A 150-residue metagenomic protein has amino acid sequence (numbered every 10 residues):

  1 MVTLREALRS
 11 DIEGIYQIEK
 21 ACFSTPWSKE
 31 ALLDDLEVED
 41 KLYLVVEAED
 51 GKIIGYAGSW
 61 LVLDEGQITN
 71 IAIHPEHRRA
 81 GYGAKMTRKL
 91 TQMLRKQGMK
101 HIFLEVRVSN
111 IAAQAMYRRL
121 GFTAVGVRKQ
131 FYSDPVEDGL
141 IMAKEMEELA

Functional and structural regions predicted by a protein language model:
V2-T3: Extreme N-terminal starter segment of soluble prokaryotic enzymes
E6-E76, T87-K89, M93, Q97 (+1 more regions): Acetyl-CoA-dependent GNAT
I68, I102-V106: Conserved hydrophobic beta-strand within the GNAT/NAT acetyltransferase core sheet that lines the active-site cleft
H74-A80, V108-N110: Active-site acidic-Proline motif in GNAT/NAT acetyltransferases
R79-M93, A115-R119: Conserved acetyl-CoA-binding loop-helix of GNAT-fold acetyltransferases
G83, T87, N110-A113, Q130-P135: Short glycine/proline-centered loop/turn elements that form peptide/ligand docking sites
E105, R118, T123-L140: Conserved catalytic-core motifs of GNAT/GCN5-like acyltransferases
V136-A150: Terminal substrate-recognition subdomain of acyl/acetyltransferases
